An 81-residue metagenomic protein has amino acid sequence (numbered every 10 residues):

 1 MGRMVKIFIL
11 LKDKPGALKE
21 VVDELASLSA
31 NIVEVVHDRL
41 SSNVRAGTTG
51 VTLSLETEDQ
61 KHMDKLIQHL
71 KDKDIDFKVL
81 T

Functional and structural regions predicted by a protein language model:
M1-T81: A conserved regulatory-domain signal marking ACT and ACT-like small-molecule sensing domains and adjacent regulatory
